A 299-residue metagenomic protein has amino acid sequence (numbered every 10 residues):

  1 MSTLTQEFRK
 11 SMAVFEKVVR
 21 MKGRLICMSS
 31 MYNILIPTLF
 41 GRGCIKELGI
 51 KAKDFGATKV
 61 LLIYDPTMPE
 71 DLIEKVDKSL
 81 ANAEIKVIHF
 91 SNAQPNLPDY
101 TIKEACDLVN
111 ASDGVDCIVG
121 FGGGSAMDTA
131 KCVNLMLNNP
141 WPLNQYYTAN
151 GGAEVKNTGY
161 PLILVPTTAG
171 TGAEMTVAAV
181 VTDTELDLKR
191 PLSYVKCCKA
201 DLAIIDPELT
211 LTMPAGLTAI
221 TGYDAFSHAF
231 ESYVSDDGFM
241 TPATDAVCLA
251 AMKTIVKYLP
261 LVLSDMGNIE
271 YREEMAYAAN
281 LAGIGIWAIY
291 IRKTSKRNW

Functional and structural regions predicted by a protein language model:
T3-C117: ATP/NTP phosphate-donor binding region
V14-G23, P95-I102, P142-A153, K253-Y277 (+1 more regions): A short, flexible low-complexity segment enriched in Lys/Arg and Gly/Pro that occurs in N-terminal basic tails
D54, V76-A81, A178-V180, A219-T221 (+1 more regions): Short, solvent-exposed amphipathic alpha-helical segments in soluble enzyme and RNA/protein-processing domains
Q94, F121-G123, Y290-I291: Active-site nucleophile and cofactor-binding loops and adjacent substrate-binding regions of central metabolic enzymes
Y100-P207: Glycine/threonine-rich beta-strand-loop-alpha-helix active-site module that forms ligand/phosphate-binding
A178-I289: Carboxylate- and glycine-rich phosphate/diphosphate-binding segment that chelates Mg2+/Mn2+
I289-W299: C-terminal catalytic subdomain
